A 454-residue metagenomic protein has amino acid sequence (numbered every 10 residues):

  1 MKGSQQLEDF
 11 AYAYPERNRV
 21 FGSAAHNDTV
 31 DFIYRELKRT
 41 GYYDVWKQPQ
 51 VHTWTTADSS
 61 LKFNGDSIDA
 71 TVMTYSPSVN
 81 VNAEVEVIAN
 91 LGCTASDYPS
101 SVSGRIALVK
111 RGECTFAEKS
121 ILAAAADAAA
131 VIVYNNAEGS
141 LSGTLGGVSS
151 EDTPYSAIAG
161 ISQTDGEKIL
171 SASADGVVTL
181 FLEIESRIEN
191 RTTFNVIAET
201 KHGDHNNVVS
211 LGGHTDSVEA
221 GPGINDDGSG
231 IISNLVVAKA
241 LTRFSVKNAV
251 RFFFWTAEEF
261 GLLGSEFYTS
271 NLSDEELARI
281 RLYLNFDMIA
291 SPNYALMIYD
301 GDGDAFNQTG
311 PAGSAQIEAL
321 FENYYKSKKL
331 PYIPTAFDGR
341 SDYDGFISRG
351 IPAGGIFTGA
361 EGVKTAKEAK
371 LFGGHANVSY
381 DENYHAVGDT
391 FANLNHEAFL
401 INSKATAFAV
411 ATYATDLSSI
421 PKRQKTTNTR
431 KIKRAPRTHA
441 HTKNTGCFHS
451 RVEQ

Functional and structural regions predicted by a protein language model:
M1-P15, F21, I33-E36, T40 (+7 more regions): Catalytic-core environment of secreted peptidases
K2-I106: Noncatalytic luminal/extracellular "stalk/propeptide" segments of secretory-pathway proteins
Y14-A25, V87-I88, L108-C114, K119-S120 (+6 more regions): Second-shell loop/turn segments in exported
F21-S23, I68-S162, Y332: Extracellular/luminal Protease-associated
M73-C93, V148-I224, V236-K239, K247: Soluble metallo-hydrolase cores and metallopeptidase-like ectodomains found primarily in the secretory/periplasmic
E151-T153, K239-L263, F286, S419 (+1 more regions): Short helix-loop-beta-strand segments that form the rim/entrance of peptidase-like active sites
E219, V246, W255-T365: Metal-dependent peptidase/peptidase-like ectodomains
V363-I432, E453: His/Asp/Glu-rich mid-to-C-terminal helical/loop segments that flank catalytic regions of hydrolases
